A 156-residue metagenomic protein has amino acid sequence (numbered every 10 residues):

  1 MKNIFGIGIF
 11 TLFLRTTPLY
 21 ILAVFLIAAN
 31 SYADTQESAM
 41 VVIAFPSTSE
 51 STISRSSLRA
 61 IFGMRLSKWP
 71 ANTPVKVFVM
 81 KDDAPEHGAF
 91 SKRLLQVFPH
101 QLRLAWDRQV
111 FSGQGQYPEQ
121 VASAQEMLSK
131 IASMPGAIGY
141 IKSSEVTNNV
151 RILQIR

Functional and structural regions predicted by a protein language model:
M1-L14: N-terminal secretory signal peptides that target proteins for export/translocation
T11-A28: Bacterial N-terminal signal peptides
D34-R156: Exported/periplasmic ABC-transporter solute-binding proteins
